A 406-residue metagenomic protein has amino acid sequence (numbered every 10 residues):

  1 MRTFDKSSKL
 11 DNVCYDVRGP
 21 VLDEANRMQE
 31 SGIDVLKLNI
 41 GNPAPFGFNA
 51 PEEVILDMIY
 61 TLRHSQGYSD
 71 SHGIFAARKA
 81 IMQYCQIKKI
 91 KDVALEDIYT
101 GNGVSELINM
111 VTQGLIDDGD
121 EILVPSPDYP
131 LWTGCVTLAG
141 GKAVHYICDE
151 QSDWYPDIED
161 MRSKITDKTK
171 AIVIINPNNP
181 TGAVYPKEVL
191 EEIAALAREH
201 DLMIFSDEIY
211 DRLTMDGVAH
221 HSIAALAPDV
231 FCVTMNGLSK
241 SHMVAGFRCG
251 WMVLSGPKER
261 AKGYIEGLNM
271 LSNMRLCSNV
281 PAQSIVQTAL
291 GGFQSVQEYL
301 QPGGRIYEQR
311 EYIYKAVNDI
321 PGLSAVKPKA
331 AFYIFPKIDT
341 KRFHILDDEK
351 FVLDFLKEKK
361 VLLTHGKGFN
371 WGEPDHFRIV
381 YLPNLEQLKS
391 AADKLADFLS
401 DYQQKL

Functional and structural regions predicted by a protein language model:
R2-G103, M110, C277, A289-G292 (+1 more regions): N-terminal small-domain helix-loop-helix segment of the aminotransferase-like
S31, A139, E199-H200, V230 (+3 more regions): Helix C-cap/helix->beta junction micro-motif
I55, A225-G304, Y314-K315, L399-S400: Conserved core segment of the aminotransferase class I/II
G114-V136: Conserved PLP-anchoring active-site segment centered on the Schiff-base-forming lysine
L138-V144: A short helix-loop-beta submotif of the ANL/AMP-binding
V144, D149-H220: Active-site phosphate-binding strand-loop segment of PLP-dependent enzymes
R162-S163, H344-K350, D354-L363, F369-L406: PLP-dependent enzyme catalytic core of the Aspartate aminotransferase-like
Q287, G303-V317, A325-D339, E373: Conserved glycine-rich beta-strand-loop-beta hairpin in the small C-terminal domain of fold type I
